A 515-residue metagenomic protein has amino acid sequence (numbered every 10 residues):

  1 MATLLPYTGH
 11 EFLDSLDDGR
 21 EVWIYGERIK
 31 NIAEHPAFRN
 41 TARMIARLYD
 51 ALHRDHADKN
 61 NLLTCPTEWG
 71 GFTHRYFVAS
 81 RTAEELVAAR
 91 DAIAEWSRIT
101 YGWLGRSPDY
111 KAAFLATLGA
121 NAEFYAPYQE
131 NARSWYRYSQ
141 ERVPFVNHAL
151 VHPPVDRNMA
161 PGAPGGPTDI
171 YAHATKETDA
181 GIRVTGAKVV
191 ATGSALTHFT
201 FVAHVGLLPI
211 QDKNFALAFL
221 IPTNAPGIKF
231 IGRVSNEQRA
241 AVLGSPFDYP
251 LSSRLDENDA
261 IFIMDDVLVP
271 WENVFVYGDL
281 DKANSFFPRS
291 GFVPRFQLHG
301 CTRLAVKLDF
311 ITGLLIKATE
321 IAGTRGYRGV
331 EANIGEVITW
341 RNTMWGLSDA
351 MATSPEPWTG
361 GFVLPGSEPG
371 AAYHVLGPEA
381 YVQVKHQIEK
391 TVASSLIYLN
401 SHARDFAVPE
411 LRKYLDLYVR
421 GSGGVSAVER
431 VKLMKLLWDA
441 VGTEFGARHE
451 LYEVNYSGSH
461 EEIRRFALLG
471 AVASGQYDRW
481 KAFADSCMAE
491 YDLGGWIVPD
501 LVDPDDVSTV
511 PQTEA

Functional and structural regions predicted by a protein language model:
A2-A51: N-terminal-proximal low-complexity accessory segments that begin disordered and transition into the first
K30-A94, T359, Y452-S457, A467: N-terminal low-complexity or amphipathic/hydrophobic leaders
R39, R43, R137-Q140, V306-D309 (+4 more regions): Generic structural signal for well-ordered, non-transmembrane alpha-helical segments in soluble/cytosolic regions
T64-H198, H204-F219, N224-K229: Glycine-rich flavin
P153-G300, A473-E514: FAD-binding core of flavoproteins
H299-P357: Extended amphipathic alpha-helical segments enriched in small hydrophobics
G329-G335, V363-A371: Short, charged, amphipathic alpha-helical segments
E368-V507: Alpha-helix capping/hinge segments and adjacent helical runs
